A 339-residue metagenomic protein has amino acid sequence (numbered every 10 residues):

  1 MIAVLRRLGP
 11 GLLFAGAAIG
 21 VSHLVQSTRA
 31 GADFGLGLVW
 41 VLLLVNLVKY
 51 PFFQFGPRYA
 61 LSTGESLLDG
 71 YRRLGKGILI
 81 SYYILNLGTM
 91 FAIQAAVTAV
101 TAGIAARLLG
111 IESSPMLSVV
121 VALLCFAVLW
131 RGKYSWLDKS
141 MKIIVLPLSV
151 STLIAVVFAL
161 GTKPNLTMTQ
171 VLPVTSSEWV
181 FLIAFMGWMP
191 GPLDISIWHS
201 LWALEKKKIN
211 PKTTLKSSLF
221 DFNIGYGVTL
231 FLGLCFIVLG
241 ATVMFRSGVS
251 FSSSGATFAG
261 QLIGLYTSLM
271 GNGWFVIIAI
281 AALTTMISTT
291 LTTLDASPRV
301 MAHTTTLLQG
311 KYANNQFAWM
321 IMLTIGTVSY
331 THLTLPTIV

Functional and structural regions predicted by a protein language model:
M1-H23, I183-A184, I209-I224: Membrane-interface "cap" regions at the ends of multi-pass membrane proteins
F14, V41-R72, S81-T89, T292: Juxtamembrane transmembrane-helix boundary signature
S27-G31, Q54-I78, A105, S247-L269 (+2 more regions): Flexible loop linkers connecting adjacent transmembrane helices in multi-pass alpha-helical membrane transporters
Y50-P57, A203-L204, G227-G260: Extracellular/periplasmic helix-exit of transmembrane alpha-helices
S62, I78-G110, M286-T305: Hydrophobic transmembrane alpha-helices that form the core helical bundles of multi-pass secondary transporters
Y83, L108-W130, L146-V156, Q309-Y330: Transmembrane alpha-helical segments of multi-pass small-molecule transport proteins
L146-L172, L182-L201: Hydrophobic alpha-helical segments and their helix-loop junctions in multi-pass secondary transporters
T331-T337: Conserved small/polar residues in nucleotide/adenosyl-binding loops
